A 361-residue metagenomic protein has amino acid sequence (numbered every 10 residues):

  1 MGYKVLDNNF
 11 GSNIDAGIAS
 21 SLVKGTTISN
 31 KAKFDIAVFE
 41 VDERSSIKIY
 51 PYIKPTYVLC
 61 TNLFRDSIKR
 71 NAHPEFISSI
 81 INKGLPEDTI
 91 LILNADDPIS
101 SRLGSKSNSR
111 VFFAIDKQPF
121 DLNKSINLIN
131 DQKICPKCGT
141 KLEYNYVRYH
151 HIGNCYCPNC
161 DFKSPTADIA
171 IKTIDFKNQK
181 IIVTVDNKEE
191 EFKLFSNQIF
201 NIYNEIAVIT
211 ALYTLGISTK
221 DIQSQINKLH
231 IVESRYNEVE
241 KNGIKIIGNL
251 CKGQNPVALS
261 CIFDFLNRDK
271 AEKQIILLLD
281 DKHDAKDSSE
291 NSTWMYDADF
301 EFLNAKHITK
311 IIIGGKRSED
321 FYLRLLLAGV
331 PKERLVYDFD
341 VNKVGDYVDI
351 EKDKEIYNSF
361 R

Functional and structural regions predicted by a protein language model:
M1-I134: Phosphate-binding loop of NTP-binding sites
P51-K54, I81-D88, G104-S107, R268-A271 (+2 more regions): Short, conserved loop/helix-junction motifs that constitute active-site signature segments in enzyme catalytic cores
Y52-N62, H151-T166, F192-N227: A conserved, hydrophobic alpha-helical segment in the catalytic core of large ATP/adenylate-utilizing enzymes
P98-R102, P119-D121, H283-D287, K316-L323 (+2 more regions): Short, charged/polar "capping" segments at the starts of alpha-helices and the immediately preceding loops
I115-I182, F195: Cys/His-rich short segments
F162, F176, A211-G253: Gly/charged, well-structured mid-domain segments that form the phosphate/adenylate-handling core of ATP-dependent
L250-F339: Active-site beta-alpha connecting loops in nucleotide-dependent enzymes
E319-Y322, K332-R361: Generic C-terminus detector
